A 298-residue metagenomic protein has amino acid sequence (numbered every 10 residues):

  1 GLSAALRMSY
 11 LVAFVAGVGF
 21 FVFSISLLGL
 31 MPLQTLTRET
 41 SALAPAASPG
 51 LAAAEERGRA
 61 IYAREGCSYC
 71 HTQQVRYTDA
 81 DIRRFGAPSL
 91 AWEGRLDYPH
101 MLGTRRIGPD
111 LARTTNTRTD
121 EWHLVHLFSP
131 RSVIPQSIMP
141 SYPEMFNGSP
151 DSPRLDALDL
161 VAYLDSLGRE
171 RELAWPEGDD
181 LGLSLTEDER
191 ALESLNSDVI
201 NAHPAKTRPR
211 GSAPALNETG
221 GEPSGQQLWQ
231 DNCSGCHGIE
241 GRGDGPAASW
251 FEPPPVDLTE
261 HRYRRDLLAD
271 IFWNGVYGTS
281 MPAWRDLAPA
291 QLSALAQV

Functional and structural regions predicted by a protein language model:
G1-V12: Cytosolic-side transmembrane helix boundary signature
L11-L28: Hydrophobic membrane-insertion alpha-helices, especially the h-region of bacterial N-terminal signal peptides
S24-L30, S129-V133, S166, G235 (+2 more regions): Glycine-rich, acidic and aromatic/proline-enriched surface loops and short helix-turn segments that act as binding
L27-E39: Aromatic-capped interface at the extracytoplasmic side of an N-terminal signal-anchor transmembrane helix
L36-A63, V75-I82, A174-P176, L183-L228: Electrostatic cytochrome c docking/interface patches
A44, S48, E55, A80-L164 (+1 more regions): Extracytoplasmic electron-transfer domains, predominantly the class I c-type cytochrome c fold
G50-Q73, R83-L90, T219-R242, L268 (+1 more regions): Sequence/structural segment immediately N-terminal to covalent heme-attachment motifs in c-type and related
A53, S68, P176, Q297-V298: Aromatic- and Gly/Pro-enriched helix-to-coil junctions and flexible linker segments
